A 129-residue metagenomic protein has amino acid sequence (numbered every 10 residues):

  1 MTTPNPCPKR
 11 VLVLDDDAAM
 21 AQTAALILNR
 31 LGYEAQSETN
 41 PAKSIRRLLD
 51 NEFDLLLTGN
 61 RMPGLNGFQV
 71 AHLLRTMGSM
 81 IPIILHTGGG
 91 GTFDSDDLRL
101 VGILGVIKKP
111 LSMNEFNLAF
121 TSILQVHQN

Functional and structural regions predicted by a protein language model:
M1-R10, S112-N129: Non-catalytic signal-transmission and effector/linker regions of two-component phosphorelay proteins
Q22-R30: Charged docking surfaces used in two-component/phosphorelay signaling
G32-T39, R47: Short hydrophobic/Thr-rich beta-strand motif most characteristic of the beta2 strand and flanking loop of CheY-like
T39-N40, N66-Q69: Acidic catalytic/metal-coordinating carboxylates
R46, F68-M80: Short amphipathic alpha-helix used as the core "switch/output" element in two-component signaling
M62: Receiver (REC) domain active-site loop signature in two-component systems and cognate sites in sensor histidine kinases
Q69, G90-I107, N114, L118: Alpha4 helix (beta4-alpha4-beta5 surface) of REC/receiver domains from two-component response regulators
